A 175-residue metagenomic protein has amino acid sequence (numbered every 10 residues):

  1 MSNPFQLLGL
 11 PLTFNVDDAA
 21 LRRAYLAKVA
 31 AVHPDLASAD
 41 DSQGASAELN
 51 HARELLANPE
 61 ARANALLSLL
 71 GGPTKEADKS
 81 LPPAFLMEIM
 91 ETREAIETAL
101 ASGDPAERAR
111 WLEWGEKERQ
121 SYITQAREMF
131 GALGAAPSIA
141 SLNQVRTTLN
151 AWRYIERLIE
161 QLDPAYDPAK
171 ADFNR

Functional and structural regions predicted by a protein language model:
M1-R175: C-terminal accessory/regulatory regions appended to core domains
